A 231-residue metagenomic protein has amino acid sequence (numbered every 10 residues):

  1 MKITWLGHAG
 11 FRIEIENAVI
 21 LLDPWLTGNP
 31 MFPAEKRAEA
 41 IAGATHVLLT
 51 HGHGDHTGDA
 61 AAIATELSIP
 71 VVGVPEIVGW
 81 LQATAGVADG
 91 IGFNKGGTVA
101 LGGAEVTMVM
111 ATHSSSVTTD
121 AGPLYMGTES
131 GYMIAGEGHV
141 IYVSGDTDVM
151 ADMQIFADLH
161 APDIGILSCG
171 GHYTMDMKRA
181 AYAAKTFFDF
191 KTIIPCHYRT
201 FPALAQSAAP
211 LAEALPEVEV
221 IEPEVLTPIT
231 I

Functional and structural regions predicted by a protein language model:
M1-V19, L26-N29, G103, V109 (+2 more regions): Zn-dependent metallo-beta-lactamase
K2-W5, T27-A34, A88-F93, T147: Short gly/ser/thr-rich secondary-structure transition/capping motifs
R12-H53, G58-T65, E76, S114-P123 (+1 more regions): Pre-active-site segment of Zn-dependent metallo-hydrolases
L21-D23, A44-G52, V72-P75, Y142-T147 (+3 more regions): Active-site neighborhood of phospho(di)ester-bond hydrolases with catalytic His/Asp-centered motifs
N29, H53-G58, V78-L81, G97-A100 (+4 more regions): Active-site environment of divalent metal-dependent phosphoester hydrolases
G58-E66, P70-V99, A104-V117: Glycine/small-residue-rich loop that forms an oxyanion/phosphate-binding "nest" at active or ligand-binding sites
S68-P70, Q82-T98, A181, K185-I231: Binuclear metal-ion centers of metallo-dependent hydrolases, dominated by the metallo-beta-lactamase
T118-T186, P210: Active-site-proximal loop/helix segments of hydrolase catalytic cores
